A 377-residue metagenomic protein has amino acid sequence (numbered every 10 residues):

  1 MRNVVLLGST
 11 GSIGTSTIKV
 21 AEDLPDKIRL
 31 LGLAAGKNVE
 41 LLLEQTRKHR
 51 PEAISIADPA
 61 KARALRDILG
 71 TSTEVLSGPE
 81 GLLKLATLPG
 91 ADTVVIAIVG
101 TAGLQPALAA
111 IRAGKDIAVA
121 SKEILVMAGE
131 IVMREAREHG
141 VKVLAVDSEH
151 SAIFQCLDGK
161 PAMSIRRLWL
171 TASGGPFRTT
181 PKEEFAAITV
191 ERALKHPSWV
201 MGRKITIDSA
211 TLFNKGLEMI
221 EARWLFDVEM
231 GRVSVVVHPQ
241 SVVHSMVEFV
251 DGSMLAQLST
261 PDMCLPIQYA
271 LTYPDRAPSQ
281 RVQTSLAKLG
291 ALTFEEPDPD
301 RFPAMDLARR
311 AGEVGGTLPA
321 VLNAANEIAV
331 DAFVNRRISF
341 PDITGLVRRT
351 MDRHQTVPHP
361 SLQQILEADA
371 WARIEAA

Functional and structural regions predicted by a protein language model:
M1-A377: Catalytic, metal-anchored helix/loop core of enzyme active sites in primary metabolism
